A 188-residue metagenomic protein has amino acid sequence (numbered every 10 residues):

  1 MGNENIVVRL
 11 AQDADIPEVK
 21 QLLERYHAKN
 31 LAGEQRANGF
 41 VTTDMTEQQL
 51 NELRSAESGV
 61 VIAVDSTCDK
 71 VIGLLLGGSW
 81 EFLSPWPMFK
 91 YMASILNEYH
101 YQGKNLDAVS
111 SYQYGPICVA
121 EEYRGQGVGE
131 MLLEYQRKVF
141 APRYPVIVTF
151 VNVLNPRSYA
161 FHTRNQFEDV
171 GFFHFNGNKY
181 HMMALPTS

Functional and structural regions predicted by a protein language model:
N5-Q21, A32: A short beta-loop-alpha structural element at the N-terminal edge of CoA-dependent acyl/N-acetyltransferase catalytic
H27-Q49: Conserved GNAT-fold acetyl-CoA-binding loop/helix
Q48-I62, W80-P87, Q113: A short helix-loop-beta-strand connector motif used in the catalytic cores of GNAT acetyltransferases and, in some
L76-P116: Conserved acyl-donor/pantetheine-binding loop and adjacent beta-alpha core of acyl/acetyltransferases and related
S110-Y112, F140-N152: Conserved GNAT acetyl-CoA-binding A-motif
I117-R124, T149-Y159: Conserved beta-strand-loop-alpha-helix junction that forms the acyl-donor binding cleft
V119, G125-K138, R164: Conserved acetyl-CoA-binding loop-helix of GNAT-fold acetyltransferases
E130, V153-G171: Conserved active-site alpha-helix within GNAT-family acetyltransferase domains
